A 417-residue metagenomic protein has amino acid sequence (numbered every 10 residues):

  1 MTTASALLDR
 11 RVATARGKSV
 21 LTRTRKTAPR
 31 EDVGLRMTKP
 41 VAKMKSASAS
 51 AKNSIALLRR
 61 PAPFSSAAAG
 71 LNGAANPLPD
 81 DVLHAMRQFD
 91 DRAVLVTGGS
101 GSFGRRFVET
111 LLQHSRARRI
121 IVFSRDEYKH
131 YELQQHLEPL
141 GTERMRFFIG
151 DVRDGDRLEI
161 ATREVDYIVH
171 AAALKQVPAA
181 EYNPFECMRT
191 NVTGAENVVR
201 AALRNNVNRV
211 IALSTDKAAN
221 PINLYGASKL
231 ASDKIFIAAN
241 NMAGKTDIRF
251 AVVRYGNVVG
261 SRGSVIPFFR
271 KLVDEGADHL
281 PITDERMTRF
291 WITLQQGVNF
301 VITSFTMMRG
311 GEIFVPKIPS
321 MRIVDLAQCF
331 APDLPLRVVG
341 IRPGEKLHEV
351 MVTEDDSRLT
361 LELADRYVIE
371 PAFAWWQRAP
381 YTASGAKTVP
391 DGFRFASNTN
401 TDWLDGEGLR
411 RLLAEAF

Functional and structural regions predicted by a protein language model:
A4, R11, K45, A51 (+3 more regions): Strand-loop microenvironment adjacent to phosphate/nucleotide-handling motifs in alpha/beta enzyme folds
A93-T110: N-terminal Rossmann NAD(P)H-binding glycine-rich loop of SDR-like oxidoreductase domains
R116-K129: Conserved glycine-rich Rossmann-like NAD(P)H-binding loop of the short-chain dehydrogenase/reductase
S124, F148-I149, R189: Conserved residues in the N-terminal Rossmann fold of short-chain dehydrogenase/reductase
D126, D216, P319: Residues in the short beta-alpha loop(s) of Rossmann-like NAD(P)-binding domains
R146-Y167: Conserved Rossmann-fold cofactor-binding substructure of NAD(P)-dependent oxidoreductases
Y167-H170, L174-L230, K234, A238: Conserved Rossmann-fold NAD(P)-dependent oxidoreductase catalytic core, especially the SDR/UDP-sugar
